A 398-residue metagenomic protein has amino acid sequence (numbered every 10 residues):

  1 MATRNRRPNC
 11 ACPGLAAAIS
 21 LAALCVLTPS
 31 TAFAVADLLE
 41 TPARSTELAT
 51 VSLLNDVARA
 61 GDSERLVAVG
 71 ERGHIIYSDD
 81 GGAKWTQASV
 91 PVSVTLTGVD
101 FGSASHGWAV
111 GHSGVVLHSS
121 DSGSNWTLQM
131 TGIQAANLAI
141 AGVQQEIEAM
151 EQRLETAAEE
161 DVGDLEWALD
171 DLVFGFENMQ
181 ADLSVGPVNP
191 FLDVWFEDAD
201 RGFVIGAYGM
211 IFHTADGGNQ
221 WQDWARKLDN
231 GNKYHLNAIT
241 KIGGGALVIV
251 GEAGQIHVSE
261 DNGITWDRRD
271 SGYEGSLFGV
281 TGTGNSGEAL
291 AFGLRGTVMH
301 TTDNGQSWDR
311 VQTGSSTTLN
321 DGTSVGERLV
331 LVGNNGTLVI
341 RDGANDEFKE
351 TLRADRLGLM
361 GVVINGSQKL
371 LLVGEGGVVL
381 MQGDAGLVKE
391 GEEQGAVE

Functional and structural regions predicted by a protein language model:
M1-C12: N-terminal secretory signal peptides that target proteins for export/translocation
A2, A32-E398: Residue-level hotspots at or immediately adjacent to binding/recognition sites across diverse folds
N9-A11, L24, A32, G243: The N-terminal extracellular segments of secreted preproproteins, especially immediately downstream of signal
A16-T28: Bacterial N-terminal signal peptides
